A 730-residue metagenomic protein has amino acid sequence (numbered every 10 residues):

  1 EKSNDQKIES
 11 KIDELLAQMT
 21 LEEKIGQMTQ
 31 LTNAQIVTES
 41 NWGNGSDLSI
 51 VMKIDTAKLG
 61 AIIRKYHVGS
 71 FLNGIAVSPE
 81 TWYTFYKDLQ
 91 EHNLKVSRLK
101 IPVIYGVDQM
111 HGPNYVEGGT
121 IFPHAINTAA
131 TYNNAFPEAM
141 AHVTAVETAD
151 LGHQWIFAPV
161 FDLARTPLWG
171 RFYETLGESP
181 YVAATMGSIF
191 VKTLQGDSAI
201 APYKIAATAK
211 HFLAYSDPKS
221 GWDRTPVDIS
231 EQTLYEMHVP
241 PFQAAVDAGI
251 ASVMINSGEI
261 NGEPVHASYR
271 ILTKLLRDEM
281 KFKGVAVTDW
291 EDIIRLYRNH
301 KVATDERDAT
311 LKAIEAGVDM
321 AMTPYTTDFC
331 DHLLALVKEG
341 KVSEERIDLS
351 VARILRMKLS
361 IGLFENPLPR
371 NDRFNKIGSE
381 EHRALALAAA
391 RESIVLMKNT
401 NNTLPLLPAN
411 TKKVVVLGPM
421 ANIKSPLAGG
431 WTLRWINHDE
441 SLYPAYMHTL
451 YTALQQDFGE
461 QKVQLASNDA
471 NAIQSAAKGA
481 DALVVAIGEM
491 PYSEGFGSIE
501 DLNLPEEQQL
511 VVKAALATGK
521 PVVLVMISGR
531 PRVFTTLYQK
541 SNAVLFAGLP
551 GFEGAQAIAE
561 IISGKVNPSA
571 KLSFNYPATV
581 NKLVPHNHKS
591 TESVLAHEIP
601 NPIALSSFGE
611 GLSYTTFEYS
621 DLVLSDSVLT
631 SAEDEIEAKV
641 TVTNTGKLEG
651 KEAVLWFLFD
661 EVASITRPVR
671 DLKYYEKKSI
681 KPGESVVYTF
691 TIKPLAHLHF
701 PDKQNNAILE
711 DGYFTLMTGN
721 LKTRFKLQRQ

Functional and structural regions predicted by a protein language model:
E1-H699, N706-T718, K722: Glycoside hydrolase catalytic-domain context in secreted enzymes
K722-Q730: Short beta-strand elements
